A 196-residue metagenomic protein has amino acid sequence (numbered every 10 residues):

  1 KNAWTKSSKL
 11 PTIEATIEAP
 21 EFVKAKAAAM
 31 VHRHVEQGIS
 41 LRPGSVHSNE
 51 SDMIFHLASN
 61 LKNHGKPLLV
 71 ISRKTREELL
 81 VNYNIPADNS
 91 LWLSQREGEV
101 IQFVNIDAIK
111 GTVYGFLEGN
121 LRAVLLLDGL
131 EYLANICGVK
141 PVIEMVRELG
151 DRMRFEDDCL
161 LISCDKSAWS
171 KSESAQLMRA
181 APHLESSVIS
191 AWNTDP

Functional and structural regions predicted by a protein language model:
K1-L80: Glycine-rich P-loop/Walker A and Walker A-like loops and their local beta1-loop-alpha1 context in P-loop NTPases
S40-S48, L121-V139: Conserved P-loop NTPase "ATPase switch" module shared by AAA+ and STAND
D52-I54, Q95-I101, A191-P196: A short acidic, often aromatic-flanked loop/helix-cap motif at beta-alpha or helix-coil junctions that lines enzyme
H64, G119-N120, F155-E156: Helix C-cap/helix->beta junction micro-motif
L69-V124, G129-Y132: Conserved inter-motif catalytic segment of the P-loop NTP-binding fold
I106-G111, V139-R147: Well-ordered, non-membrane alpha-helical segments in soluble/globular domains
I143-W169: Substrate-engagement module of ASCE P-loop NTPases
S174-T194: A short helix-turn-beta junction within AAA+ P-loop NTPase domains corresponding to the substrate/partner-engaging
